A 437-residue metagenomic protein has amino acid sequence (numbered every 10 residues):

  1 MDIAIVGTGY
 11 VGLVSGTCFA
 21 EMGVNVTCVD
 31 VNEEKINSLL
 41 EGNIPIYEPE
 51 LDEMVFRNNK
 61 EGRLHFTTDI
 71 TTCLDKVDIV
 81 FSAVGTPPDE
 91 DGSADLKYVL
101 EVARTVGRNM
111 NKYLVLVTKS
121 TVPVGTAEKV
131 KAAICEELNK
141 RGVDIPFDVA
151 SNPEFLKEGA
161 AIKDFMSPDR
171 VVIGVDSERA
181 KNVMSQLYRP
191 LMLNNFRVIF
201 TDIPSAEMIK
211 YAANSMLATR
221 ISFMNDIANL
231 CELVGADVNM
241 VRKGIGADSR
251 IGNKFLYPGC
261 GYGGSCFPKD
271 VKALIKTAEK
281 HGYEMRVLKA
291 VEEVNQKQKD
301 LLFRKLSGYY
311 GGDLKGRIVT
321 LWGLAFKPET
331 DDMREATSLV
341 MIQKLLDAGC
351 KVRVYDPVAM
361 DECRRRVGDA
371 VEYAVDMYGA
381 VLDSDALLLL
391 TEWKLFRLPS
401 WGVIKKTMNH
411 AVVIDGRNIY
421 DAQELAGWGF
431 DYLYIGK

Functional and structural regions predicted by a protein language model:
M1-K437: Structural/interface elements that position substrates and couple domains in central-metabolism enzymes
